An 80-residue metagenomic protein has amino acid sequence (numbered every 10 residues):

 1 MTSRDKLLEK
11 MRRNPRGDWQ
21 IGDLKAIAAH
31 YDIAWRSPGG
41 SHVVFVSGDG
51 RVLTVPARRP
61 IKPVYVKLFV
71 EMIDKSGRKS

Functional and structural regions predicted by a protein language model:
T2-S37, D49-S80: Basic nucleic-acid-binding interfaces
H42-V46: Minor-groove-contacting beta-hairpin "wing" of winged helix-turn-helix DNA-binding domains
